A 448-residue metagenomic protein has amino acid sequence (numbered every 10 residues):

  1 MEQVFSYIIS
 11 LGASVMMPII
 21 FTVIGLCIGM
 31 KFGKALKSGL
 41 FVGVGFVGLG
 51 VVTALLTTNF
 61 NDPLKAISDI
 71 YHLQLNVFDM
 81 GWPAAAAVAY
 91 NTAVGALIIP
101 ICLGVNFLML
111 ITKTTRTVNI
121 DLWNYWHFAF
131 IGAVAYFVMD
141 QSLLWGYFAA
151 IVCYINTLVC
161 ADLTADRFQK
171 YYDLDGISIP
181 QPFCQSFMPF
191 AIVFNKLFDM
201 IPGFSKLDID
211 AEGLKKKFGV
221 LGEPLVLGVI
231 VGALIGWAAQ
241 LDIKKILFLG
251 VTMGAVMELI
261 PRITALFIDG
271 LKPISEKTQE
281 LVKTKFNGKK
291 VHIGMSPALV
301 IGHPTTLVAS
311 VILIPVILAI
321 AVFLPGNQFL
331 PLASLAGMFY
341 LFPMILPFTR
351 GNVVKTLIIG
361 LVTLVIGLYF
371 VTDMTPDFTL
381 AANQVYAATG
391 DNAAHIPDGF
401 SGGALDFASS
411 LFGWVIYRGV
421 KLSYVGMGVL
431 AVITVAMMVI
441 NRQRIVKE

Functional and structural regions predicted by a protein language model:
M1-V52, A93-H292, S296, G302-P304 (+2 more regions): Signature of multi-pass transmembrane helix bundles
G45-A96: Membrane helical hairpin/interfacial module
T53-N61, F370-T379: C-terminal TM-helix exit segments that contain a strictly Trp-centered aromatic cap at the helix terminus
L56, F60, S68, M80 (+8 more regions): Solvent-exposed, non-transmembrane amphipathic alpha-helical segments
Y71-V77, L97-L103, W123-A129, A150-Y154 (+4 more regions): Mid-membrane cores of alpha-helical transmembrane segments in multi-pass membrane proteins, especially transporters
I111-T115, G294-D373: Hydrophobic alpha-helical bundle architecture
